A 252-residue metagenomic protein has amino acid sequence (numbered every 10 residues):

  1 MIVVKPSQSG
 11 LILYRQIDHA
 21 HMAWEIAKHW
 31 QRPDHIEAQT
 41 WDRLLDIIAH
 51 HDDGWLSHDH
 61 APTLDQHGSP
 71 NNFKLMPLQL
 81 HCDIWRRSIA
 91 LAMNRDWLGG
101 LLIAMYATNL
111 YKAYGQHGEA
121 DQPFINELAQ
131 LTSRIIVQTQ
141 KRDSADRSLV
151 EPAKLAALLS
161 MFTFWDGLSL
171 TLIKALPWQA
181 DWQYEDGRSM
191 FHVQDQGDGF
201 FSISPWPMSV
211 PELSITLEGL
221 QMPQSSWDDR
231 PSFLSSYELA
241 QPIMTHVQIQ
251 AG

Functional and structural regions predicted by a protein language model:
M1, Q16-I17: Surface/interface-facing alpha-helical segments and adjacent flexible terminal/loop regions used for partner/assembly
V4-Y14, W24-E25, R43-K174: Divalent metal-dependent catalytic cores for phosphoryl transfer on phosphate-bearing substrates
I17-R32: An active-site-proximal "capping" alpha-helix that borders the catalytic cofactor pocket
R32-E37, P77, E151, S235: Serine/threonine-rich low-complexity intrinsically disordered regions
I36-L44: Short, glycine/acidic-rich hinge or "gate" loops at secondary-structure transitions that mediate conformational
Q122-G252: Non-catalytic terminal regions of proteins
